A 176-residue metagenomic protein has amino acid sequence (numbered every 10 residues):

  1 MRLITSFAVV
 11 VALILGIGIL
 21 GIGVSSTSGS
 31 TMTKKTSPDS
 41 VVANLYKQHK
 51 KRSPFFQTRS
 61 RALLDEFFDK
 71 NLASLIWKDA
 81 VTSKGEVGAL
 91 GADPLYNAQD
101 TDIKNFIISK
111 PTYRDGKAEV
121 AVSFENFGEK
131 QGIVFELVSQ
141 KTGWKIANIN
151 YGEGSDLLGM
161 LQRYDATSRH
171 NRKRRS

Functional and structural regions predicted by a protein language model:
M1-T5: Positively charged n-region of N-terminal signal peptides that target proteins for export
V9-I19: Bacterial N-terminal signal peptides
I19-T31: Signal peptide processing junction and immediate N-terminal pro/mature segment of secreted/exported proteins
T31-E86: Core segments of small alpha/beta cavity-forming domains
F68-E129: Surface-exposed, charged secondary-structure patches
Y113-K117, A121, F127-Q131, Q140 (+1 more regions): Low-complexity, intrinsically disordered terminal/linker segments enriched in charged and Gly/Pro repeats
E136-V138: Short beta-strand edge segments in extracellular beta-sheet folds
